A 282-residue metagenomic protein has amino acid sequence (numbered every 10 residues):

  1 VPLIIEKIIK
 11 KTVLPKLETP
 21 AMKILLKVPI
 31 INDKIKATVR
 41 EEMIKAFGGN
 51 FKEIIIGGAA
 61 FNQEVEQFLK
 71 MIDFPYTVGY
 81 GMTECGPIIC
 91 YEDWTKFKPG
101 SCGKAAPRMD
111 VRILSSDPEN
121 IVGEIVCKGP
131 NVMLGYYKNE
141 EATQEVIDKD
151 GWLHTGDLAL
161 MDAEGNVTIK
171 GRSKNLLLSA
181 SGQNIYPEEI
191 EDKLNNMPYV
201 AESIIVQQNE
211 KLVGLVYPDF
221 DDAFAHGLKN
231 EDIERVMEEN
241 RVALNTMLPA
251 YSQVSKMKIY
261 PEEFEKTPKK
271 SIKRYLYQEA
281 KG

Functional and structural regions predicted by a protein language model:
V1, G58, V111, G165 (+4 more regions): Residue-level signal for inorganic ion chemistry
I4-F97, V200-E202: Gly/Ser/Thr-rich phosphate-binding loop
G100-A105, K149-D150: Short Gly/Pro-enriched turn/cap motifs at secondary-structure boundaries
G103, V111-I113, D157-M161, I205: A structural signal for short hydrophobic beta-strand segments in well-ordered beta-sheet cores
E119-S179: Conserved ATP-binding/catalytic segment of the ANL
V132, N166-N195, D222-D232, L248-V254 (+1 more regions): Adenylate-forming
L158, N196-F220, N245: C-terminal boundary motif of the adenylate-forming
E202, E210-V213, R241-G282: Conserved C-terminal "lid"/linker of ANL adenylate-forming enzymes
